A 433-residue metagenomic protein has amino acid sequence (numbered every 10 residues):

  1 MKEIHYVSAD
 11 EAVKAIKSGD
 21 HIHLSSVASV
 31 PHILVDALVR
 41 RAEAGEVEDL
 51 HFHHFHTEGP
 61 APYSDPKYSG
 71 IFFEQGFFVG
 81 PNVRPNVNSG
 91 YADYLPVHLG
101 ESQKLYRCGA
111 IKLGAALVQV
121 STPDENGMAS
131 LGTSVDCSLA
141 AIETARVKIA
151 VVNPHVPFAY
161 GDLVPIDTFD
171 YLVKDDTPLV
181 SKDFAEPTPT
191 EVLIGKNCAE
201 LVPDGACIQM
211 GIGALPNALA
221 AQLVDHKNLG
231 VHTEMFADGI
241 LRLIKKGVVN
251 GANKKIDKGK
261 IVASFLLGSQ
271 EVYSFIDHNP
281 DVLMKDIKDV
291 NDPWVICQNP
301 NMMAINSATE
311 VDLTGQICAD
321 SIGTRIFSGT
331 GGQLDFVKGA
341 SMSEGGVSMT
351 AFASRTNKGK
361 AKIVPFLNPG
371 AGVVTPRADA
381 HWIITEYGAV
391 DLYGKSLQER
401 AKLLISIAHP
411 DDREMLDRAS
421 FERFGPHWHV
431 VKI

Functional and structural regions predicted by a protein language model:
M1-I433: Conserved alpha/beta enzyme-core scaffold
